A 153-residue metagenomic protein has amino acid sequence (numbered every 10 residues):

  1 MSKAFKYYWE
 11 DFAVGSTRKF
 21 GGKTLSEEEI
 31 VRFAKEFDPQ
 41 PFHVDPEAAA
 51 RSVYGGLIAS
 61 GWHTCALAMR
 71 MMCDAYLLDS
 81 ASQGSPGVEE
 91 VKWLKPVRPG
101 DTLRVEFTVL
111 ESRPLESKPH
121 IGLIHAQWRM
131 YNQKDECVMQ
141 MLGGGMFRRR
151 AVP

Functional and structural regions predicted by a protein language model:
S2-G87, R150-P153: Hot-dog-fold acyl-thioester-processing enzymes
A4-A13, W93-P153: HotDog/MaoC-like acyl-thioester-processing domains
L78-Q83, V91-P99: Mid-chain, well-packed structural core segment of small domains
